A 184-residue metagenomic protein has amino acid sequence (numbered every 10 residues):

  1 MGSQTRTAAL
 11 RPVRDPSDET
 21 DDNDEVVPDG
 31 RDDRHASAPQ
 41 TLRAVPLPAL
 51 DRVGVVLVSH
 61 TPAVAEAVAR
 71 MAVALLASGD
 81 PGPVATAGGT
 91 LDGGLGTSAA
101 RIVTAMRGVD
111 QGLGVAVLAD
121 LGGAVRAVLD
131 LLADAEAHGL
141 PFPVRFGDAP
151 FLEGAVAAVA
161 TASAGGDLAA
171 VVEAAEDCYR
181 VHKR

Functional and structural regions predicted by a protein language model:
G2-E19, D24-R184: N-terminal loops that bind phosphate or other acidic moieties and the adjacent beta-alpha structural core
